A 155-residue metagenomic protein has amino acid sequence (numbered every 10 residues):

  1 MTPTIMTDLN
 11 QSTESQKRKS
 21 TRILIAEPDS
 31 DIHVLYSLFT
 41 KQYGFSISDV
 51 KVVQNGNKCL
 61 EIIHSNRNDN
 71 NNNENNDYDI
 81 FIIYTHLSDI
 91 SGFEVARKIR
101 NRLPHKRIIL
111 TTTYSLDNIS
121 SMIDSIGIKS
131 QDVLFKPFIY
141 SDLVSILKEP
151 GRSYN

Functional and structural regions predicted by a protein language model:
S30-Q54: Two-component/phosphorelay signaling modules centered on CheY-like receiver
S37, V52-I80: Acidic, metal-coordinating helix/loop segments flanking the phosphotransfer/catalytic sites of two-component signaling
N55, S91-E94: Acidic catalytic/metal-coordinating carboxylates
I83-T85: Active-site residues of response regulator receiver
S88: The feature encodes the CheY-like receiver
F93-H105: Short amphipathic alpha-helix used as the core "switch/output" element in two-component signaling
L110-T113: Hydrophobic/aromatic residues positioned on beta-strands within the core alpha/beta folds
F135-L147: C-terminal output helix
